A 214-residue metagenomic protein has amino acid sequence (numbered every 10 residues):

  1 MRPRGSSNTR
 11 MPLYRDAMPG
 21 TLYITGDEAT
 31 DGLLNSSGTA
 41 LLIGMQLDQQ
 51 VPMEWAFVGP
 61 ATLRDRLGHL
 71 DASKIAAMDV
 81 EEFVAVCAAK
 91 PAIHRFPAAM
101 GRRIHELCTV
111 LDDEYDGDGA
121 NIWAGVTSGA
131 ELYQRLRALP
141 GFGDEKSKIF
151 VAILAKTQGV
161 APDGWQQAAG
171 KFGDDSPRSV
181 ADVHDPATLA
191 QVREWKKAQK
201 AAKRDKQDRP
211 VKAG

Functional and structural regions predicted by a protein language model:
R2, T9-D31, S36, G129-R137 (+1 more regions): C-terminal accessory module of base-excision DNA glycosylases/AP lyases that mediates lesion recognition and DNA
A29-A40, Q50-M53, H94-A99: Structural motif
S37-L41, F57, E81, A98-H105 (+2 more regions): Non-catalytic, well-ordered alpha-helical scaffold segments
L42-Q46: Short, aromatic/basic-rich helix-turn unit that serves as a nucleic-acid recognition element
V51-W55, G68, D112-Y115, Q158-G159: Short alpha-helix boundary/capping elements
F57-L63: Short Gly/aromatic-enriched secondary-structure transition segments
L63, L67-A138: Alpha-helical ds-nucleic-acid-binding substructure associated with the helix-hairpin-helix region of base-excision DNA
